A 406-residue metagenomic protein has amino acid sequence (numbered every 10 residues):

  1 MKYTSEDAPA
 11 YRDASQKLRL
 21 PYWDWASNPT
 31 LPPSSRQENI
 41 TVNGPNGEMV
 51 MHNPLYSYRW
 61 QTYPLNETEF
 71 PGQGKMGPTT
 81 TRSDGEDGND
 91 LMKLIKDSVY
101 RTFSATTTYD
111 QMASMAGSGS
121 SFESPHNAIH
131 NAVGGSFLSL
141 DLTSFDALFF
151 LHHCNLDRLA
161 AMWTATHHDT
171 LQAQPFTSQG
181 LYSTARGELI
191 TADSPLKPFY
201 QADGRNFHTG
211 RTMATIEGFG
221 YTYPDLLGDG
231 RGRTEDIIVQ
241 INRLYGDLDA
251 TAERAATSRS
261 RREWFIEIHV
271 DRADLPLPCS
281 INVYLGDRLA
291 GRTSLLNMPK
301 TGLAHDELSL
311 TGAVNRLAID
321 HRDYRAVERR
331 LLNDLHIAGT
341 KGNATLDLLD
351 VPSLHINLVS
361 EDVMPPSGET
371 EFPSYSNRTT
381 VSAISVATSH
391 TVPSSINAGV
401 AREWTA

Functional and structural regions predicted by a protein language model:
M1-A406: C-terminal accessory segments of proteins
